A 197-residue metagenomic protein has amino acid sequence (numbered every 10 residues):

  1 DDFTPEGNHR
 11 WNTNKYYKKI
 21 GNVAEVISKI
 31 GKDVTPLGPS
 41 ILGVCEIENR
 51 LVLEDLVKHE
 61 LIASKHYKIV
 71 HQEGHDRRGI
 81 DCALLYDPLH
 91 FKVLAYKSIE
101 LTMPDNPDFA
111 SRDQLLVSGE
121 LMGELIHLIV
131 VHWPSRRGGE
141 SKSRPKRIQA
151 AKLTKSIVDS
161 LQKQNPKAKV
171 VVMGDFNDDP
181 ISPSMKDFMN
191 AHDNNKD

Functional and structural regions predicted by a protein language model:
D1-H66, V70-I80, A151-K152: N-terminal, active-site-proximal structural segment of metallo-dependent hydrolase catalytic domains
D2-F3, E124, I129-S143: Active-site His/acidic residue clusters
G7-N8, D113, R136-G139: Flexible glycine/proline-enriched surface loops and loop-helix/loop-strand junctions
G21-I27, D108-S118, K152-D159: A Trp-anchored, charged/polar loop motif used as the substrate-binding/catalytic surface of acyl/ester-handling
L37-I41, S64-Y67, M122-I126, N165-V170 (+1 more regions): Loop/turn elements at helix/coil->beta-strand transitions in domains of secreted/extracellular proteins
C45, V131, G174-D175: Active-site flanking residues adjacent to catalytic metal/cofactor-binding acidic residues
I47-H127, W133: Structured beta-strand-rich core segments of catalytic domains in phosphoester-bond hydrolases
R147-D197: Metal-dependent phosphoesterases centered on the DNase I-like endonuclease/exonuclease/phosphatase
